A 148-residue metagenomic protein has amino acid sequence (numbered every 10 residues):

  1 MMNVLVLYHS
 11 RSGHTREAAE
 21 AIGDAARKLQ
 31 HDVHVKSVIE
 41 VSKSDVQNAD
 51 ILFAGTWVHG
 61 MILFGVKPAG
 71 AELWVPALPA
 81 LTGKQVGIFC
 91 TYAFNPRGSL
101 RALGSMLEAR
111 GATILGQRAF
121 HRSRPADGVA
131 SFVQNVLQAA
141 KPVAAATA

Functional and structural regions predicted by a protein language model:
M1-L5: Extreme N-terminal starter segment of soluble prokaryotic enzymes
V6-L7, H59: Short, flexible active-site loops
L7-H9, F89: Short hydrophobic segments within beta-strands
H14-E17, G23-V38, N48-A148: FMN-binding flavodoxin-like domain, especially the glycine-rich phosphate-binding loop
S42: Acidic, amphipathic alpha-helical patches
